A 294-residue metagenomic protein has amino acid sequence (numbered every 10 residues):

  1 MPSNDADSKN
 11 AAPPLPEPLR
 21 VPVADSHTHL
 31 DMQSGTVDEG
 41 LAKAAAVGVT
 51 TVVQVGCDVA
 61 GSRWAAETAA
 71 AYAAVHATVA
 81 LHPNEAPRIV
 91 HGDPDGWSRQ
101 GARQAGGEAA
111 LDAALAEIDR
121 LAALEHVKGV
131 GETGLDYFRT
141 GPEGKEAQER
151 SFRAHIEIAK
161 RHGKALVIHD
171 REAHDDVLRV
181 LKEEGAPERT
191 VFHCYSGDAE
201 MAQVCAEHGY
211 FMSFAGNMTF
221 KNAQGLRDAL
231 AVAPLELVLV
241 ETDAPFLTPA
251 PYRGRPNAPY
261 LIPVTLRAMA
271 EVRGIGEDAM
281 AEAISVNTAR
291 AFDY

Functional and structural regions predicted by a protein language model:
M1-Y294: Mid-domain alpha/beta scaffold segments of enzyme catalytic cores
